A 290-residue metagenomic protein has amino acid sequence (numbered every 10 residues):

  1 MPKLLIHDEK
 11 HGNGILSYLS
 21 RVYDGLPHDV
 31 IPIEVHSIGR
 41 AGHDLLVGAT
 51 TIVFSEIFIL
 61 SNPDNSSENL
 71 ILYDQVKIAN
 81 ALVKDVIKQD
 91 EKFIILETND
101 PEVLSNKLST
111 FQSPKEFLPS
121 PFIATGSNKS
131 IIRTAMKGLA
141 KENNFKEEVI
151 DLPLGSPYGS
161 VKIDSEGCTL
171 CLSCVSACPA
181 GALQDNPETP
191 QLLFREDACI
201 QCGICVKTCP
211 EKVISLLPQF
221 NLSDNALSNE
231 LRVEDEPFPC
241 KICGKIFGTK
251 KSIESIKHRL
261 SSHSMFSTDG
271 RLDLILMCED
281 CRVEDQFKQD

Functional and structural regions predicted by a protein language model:
M1, L5-G14, K84-N186, S215-H258 (+1 more regions): Ferredoxin-type iron-sulfur electron-transfer modules and their immediate structural context
I6-G39, D273: Mobile, glycine- and charge-enriched loop segments and immediately flanking short secondary-structure elements within
I15-L19, L70-L72, K107: Short acidic, glycine/serine/threonine-rich loops at helix termini
Y23, A41, G48-T51, A226-E230: C-terminal structured domains
L26-V30, H36, I52, S61 (+4 more regions): Long, compositionally biased charged/polar accessory segments in the mid-to-C-terminal portions of proteins
P32-S37, S165-T169, T189-I200, L227-R232 (+1 more regions): Short, contiguous acidic/charged loop-to-helix segments that flank catalytic cores in large enzymes
A41, L45-D100: Cofactor-cradling patches in redox/metallo enzymes
A182-L216: Acidic (E/D-rich), amphipathic helical modules within compact regulatory domains
